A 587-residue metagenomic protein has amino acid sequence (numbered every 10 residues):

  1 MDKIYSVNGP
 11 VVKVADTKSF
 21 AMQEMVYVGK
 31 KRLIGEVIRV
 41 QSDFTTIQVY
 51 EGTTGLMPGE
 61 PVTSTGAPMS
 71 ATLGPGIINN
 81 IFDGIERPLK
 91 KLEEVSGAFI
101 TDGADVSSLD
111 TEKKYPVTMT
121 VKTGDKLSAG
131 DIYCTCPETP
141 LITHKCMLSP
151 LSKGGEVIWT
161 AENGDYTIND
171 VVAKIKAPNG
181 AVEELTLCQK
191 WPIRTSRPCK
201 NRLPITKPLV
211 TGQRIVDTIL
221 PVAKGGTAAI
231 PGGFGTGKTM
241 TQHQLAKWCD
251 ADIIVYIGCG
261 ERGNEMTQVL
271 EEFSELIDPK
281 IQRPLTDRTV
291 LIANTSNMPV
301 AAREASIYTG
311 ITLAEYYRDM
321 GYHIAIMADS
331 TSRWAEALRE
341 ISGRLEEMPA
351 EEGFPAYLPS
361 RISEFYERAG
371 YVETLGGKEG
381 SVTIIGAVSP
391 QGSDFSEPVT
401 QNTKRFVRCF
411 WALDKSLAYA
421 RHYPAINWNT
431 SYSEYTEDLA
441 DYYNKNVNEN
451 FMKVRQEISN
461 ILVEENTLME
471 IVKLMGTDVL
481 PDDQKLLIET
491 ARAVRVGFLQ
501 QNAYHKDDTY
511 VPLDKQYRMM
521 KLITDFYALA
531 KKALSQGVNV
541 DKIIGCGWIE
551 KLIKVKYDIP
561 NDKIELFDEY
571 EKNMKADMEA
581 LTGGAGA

Functional and structural regions predicted by a protein language model:
M1-E93, G97-T101: N-terminal accessory targeting/assembly segments
T17, K31, A67-P68, E86 (+4 more regions): Short, surface-exposed secondary-structure boundary micro-motifs
G35, D43-T45, A67, K153-V157 (+3 more regions): Metallocofactor- and cofactor-centric catalytic cores in central/energy metabolism, strongly enriched
R39-T45, P75-E86, I142-G164, V182-R197: Short, compositionally biased
V49, T54, P116-K126, V157-D165: Short histidine-centered loop motifs in beta-beta connectors
E94-P150, T167-T227, T241-Q244, P279-M298 (+1 more regions): P-loop NTPase nucleotide-binding/switch module
T218-I219, G225-I544, W548-K551: P-loop NTPase catalytic core
L534-A587: C-terminal amphipathic alpha-helical interaction region
